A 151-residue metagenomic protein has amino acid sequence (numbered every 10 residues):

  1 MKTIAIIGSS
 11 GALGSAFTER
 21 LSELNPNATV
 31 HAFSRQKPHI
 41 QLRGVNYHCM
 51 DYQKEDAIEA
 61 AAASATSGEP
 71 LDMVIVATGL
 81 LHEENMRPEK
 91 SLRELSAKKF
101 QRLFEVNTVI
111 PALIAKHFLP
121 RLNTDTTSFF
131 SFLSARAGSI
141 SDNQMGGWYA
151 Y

Functional and structural regions predicted by a protein language model:
M1-I4: Extreme N-terminal starter segment of soluble prokaryotic enzymes
I7-E23: N-terminal Rossmann NAD(P)H-binding glycine-rich loop of SDR-like oxidoreductase domains
T18, E105-T127: Amphipathic alpha-helical dimer-interface segment in Rossmann-like NAD(P)H-dependent oxidoreductases
S22-Q41: Conserved glycine-rich Rossmann-like NAD(P)H-binding loop of the short-chain dehydrogenase/reductase
I40-A57: Rossmann-fold cofactor-recognition segment
H48-C49, I58-E69: Conserved amphipathic alpha-helix within the SDR
S64-E83: A glycine-rich helix->loop->beta "capping" turn within Rossmann-like NAD(P)(H)-dependent oxidoreductase domains
L80-E84, P88-E105, V109, T126-Y151: Catalytic loop of short-chain dehydrogenase/reductase
